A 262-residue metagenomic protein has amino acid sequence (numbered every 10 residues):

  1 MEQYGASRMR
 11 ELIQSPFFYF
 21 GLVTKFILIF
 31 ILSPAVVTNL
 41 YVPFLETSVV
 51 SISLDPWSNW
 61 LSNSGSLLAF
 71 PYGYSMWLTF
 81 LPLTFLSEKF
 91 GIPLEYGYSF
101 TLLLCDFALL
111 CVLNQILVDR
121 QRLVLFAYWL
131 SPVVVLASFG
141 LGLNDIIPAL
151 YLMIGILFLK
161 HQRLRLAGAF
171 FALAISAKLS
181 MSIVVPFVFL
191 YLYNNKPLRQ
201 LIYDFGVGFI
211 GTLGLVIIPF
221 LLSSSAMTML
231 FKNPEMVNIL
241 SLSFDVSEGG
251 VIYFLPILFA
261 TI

Functional and structural regions predicted by a protein language model:
Y4-I156, L192-I262: Primarily membrane-embedded glycan-assembly and transfer machineries that use lipid-linked glycans
L22-I29, H161-Q162, K178-M181: Secondary-structure boundary/capping motif
I52, Q162-R163: Short helix-adjacent coil turns
V135-A137, L152-F158, R165-L190, L215: Membrane-interface alpha helices of multi-pass inner-membrane proteins
